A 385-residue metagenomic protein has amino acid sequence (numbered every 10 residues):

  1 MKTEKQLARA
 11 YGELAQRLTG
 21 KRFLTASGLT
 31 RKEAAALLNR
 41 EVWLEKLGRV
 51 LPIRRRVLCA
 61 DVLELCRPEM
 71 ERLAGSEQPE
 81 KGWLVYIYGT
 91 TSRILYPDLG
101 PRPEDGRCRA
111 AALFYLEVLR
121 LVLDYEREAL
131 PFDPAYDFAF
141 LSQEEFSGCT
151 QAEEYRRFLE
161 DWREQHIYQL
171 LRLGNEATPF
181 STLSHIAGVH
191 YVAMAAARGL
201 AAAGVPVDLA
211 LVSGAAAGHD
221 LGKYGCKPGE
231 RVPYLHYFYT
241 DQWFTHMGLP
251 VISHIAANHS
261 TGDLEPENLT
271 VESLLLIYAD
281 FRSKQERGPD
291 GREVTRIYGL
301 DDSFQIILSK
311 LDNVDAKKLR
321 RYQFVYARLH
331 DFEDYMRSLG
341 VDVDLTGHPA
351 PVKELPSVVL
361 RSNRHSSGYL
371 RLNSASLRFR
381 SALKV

Functional and structural regions predicted by a protein language model:
K2-E154, A177-V207, G218, P228 (+1 more regions): Divalent metal-dependent phosphate-bond-processing catalytic cores, especially two-metal-ion Mg2+/Mn2+ enzymes that act
A152-L171: Short alpha-helical hairpin
Q169-N175, G218-G222: A short, surface-exposed helix-loop junction/capping segment
V189, V207-M247, S253-D263, D280: His-Asp-centered metal-binding catalytic motifs of divalent-metal-dependent phosphohydrolases/nucleases
I252-S253, A316: Short, surface-exposed acidic
